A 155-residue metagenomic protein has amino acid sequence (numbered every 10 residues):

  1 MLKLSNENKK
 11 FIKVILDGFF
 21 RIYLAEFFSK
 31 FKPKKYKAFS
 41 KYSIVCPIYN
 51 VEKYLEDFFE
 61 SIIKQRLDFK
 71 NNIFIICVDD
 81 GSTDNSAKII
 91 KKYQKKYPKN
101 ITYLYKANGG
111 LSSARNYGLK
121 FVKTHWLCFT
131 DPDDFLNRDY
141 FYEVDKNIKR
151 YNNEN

Functional and structural regions predicted by a protein language model:
S40-V45, S61, F74: Cell-envelope/extracellular polymer assembly enzymes that use nucleotide-activated donors
C46, N71-G81, T102-A107, P132: Short beta-strand/loop segment that forms part of the nucleotide-sugar
V51-Q65: Short, well-formed alpha-helical segments that are part of the catalytic scaffolds of diverse glycosyltransferases
Y54-E56, D84-Y93, F135, D139: Acidic helix N-cap motif at the loop->helix transition within catalytic regions of sugar-transfer enzymes
S61, V78-K88, D131: A conserved acidic beta->alpha catalytic loop
K106-V122: Glycine-rich, basic loop-to-helix element that forms the pyrophosphate-binding segment of sugar-nucleotide handling
L127: Short aromatic/hydrophobic "clamp" motif used to bind/position activated sugar donors
D139-N155: Conserved donor NDP-sugar-binding/catalytic core segment of glycosyltransferases
